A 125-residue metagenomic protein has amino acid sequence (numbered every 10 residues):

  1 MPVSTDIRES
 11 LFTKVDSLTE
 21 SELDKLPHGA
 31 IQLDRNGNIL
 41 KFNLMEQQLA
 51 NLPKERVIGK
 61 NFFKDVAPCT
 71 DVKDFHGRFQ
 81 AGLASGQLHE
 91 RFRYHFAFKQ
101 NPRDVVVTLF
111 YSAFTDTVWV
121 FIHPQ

Functional and structural regions predicted by a protein language model:
P2-D6, A113-Q125: PAS-family sensory domains
V3, R56-G59: A glycine-biased structural micro-motif
E9-Q47: Sensory modules in modular signal-transduction proteins
V15, T19, A67-H95: Terminal output helix/cap of sensory domains in signal transduction proteins
D34, F98, S112: Acidic surface patches and DE-rich sequence motifs
E46-V57: PAS/PAS-like sensory domain cap-loop motif
I58-T70: PAS-family sensory/regulatory domains
G86-V107, D116, P124-Q125: Per-ARNT-Sim (PAS) sensory domains and their PAS-associated C-terminal
